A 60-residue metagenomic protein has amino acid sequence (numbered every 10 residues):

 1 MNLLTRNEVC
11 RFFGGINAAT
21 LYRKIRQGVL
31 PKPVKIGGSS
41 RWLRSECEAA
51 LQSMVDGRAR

Functional and structural regions predicted by a protein language model:
M1-R23, S53: Polyanion-binding surface elements
F12, P33, A50: Residues that scaffold the ATP/ADP-binding catalytic core of kinase and kinase-like folds
Q27-P33: Short, solvent-exposed alpha-helical "recognition" segments
V34-S40: Short Lys/Arg-enriched helix C-cap and helix-to-coil transition segments that create basic nucleic-acid-contact patches
R41-W42, L51: C-terminal end-helix/capping segment
E48-R60: A short, Lys/Arg-enriched interface patch at domain edges and termini
